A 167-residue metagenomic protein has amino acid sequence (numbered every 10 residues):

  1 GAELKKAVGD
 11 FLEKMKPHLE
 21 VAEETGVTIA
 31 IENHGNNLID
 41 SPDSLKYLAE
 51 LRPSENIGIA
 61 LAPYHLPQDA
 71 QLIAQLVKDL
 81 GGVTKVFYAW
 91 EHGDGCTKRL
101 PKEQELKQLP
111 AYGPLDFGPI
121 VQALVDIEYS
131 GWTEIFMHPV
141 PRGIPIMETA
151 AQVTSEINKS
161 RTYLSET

Functional and structural regions predicted by a protein language model:
G1-I59, T154-E156: Active-site acidic/histidine proton-transfer and metal-coordination neighborhood in alpha/beta enzyme cores
G1-K16, E23-E24, T28, H65 (+5 more regions): Structural motif corresponding to the early beta-alpha repeats
F11, E105, I157-R161: Hydrophobic, well-ordered secondary-structure segments that either form specific early membrane-associated helices used
K14-T25, Y47-R52, L76-D79, V83 (+3 more regions): Alpha-helical structural signal in soluble globular domains
I29-I31, I57-L61, K85-F87, G131-I135: Hydrophobic faces of well-ordered beta-strands that scaffold small-molecule active sites in alpha/beta enzyme cores
H34, S54, H65, Y88 (+1 more regions): Histidine-centered active-site/metal-ligand motif
L38, P42-K46, H65-S130, I144-S155: Gly/Pro-rich active-site loop or hairpin
W132-T167: Extended alpha-helical regions
